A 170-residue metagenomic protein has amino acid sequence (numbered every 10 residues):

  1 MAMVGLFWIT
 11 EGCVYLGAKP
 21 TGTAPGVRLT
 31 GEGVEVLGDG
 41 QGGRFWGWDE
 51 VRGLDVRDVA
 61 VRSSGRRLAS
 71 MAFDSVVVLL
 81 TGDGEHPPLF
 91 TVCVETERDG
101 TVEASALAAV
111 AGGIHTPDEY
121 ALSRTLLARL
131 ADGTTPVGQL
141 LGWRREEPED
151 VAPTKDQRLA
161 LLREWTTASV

Functional and structural regions predicted by a protein language model:
M1-G26, L37-G43, G53-V170: Eukaryotic intrinsically disordered, low-complexity regulatory linkers and tails enriched in Ser/Thr/Pro
